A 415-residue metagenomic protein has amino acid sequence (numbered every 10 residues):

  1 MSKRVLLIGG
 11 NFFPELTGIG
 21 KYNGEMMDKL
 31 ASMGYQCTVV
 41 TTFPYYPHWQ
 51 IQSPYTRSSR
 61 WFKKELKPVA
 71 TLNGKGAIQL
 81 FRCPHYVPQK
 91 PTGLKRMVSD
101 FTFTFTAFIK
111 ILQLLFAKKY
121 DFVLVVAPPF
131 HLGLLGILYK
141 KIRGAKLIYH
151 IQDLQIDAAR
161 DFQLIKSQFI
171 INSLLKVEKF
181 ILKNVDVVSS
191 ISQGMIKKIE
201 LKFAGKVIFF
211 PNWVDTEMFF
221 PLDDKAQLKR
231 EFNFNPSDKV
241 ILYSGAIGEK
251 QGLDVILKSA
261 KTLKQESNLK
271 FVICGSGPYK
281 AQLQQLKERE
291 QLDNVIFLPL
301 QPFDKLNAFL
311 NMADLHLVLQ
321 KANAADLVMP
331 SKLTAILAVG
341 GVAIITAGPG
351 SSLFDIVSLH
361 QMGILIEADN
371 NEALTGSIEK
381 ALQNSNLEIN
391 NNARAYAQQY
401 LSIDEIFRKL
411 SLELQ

Functional and structural regions predicted by a protein language model:
Y35, V214-R230, G252: Acidic anion/phosphate-binding donor-loop and adjacent secondary structure in glycosyltransferase catalytic cores
Q52-K64, F220-F234, N390: A short helix/loop element that forms part of the nucleotide-sugar donor recognition site in Leloir-type
L112, H131-L134, L138-I142, Q168-V188: Membrane-proximal helix-turn-helix segments that form the acceptor-binding/catalytic region of lipid-linked
I191-G194, W213: Carbohydrate-associated surface elements
N235-Q251, L257-A260, V272: Conserved donor-binding/catalytic core segment of Leloir-type glycosyltransferases
Q251, P299-F309, D314-L337, A343-D355: Nucleotide-sugar-dependent
V272-G275, A281-N307: Nucleotide-activated donor-binding/catalytic signature segment of Leloir-type glycosyltransferases, i.e., the conserved
D369, A373, L387-L414: A charged, aromatic-enriched C-terminal amphipathic alpha-helix characteristic of glycosyltransferases across folds
